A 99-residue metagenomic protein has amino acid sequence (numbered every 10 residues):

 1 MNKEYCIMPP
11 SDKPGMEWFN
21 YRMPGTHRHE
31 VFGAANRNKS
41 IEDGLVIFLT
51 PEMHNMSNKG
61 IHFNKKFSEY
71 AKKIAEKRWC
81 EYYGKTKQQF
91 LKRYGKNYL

Functional and structural regions predicted by a protein language model:
M1-G15, L99: Short helix-coil boundary/hinge micro-motifs
K13-F48, S57-F63: Histidine-centered nuclease catalytic patch
R37-L45, N55-L99: Polybasic, low-complexity binding patches
